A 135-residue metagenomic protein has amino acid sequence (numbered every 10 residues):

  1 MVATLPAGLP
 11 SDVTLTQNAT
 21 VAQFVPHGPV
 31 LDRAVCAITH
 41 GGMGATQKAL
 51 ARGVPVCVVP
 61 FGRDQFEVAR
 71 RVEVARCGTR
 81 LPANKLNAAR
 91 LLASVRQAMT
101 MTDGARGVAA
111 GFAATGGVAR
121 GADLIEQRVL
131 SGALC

Functional and structural regions predicted by a protein language model:
M1-A37: Donor-nucleotide binding loops and adjacent catalytic segments primarily of GT-B fold Leloir glycosyltransferases
T14-L15, A49-R52, R70-R71, G107: Short amphipathic alpha-helical segments
A22-A69: A donor-sugar binding/catalytic signature common to diverse glycosyltransferases and related nucleotide-sugar
V25-P26, R63, A83-L86, A113-G116: Short beta->alpha linker loops
R63-S94: Change "using UDP/GDP/dTDP sugars" to "using nucleotide sugars
A88-C135: C-terminal amphipathic helix plus adjacent low-complexity, charged tail appended to glycosyltransferase catalytic
